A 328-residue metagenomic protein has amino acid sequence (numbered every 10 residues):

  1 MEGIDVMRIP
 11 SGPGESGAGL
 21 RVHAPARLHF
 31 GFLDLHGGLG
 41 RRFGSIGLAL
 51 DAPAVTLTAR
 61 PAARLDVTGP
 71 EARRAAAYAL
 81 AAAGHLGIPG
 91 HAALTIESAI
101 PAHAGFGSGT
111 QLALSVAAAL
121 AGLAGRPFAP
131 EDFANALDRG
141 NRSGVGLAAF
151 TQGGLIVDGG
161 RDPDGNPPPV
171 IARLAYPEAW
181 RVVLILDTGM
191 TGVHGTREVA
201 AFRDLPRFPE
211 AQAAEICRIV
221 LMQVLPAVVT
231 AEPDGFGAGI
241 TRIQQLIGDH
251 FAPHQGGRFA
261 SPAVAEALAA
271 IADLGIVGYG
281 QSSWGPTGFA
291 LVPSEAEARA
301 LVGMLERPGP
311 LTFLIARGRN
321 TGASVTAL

Functional and structural regions predicted by a protein language model:
E2-A104, A121-P130, N141, R319-T321 (+1 more regions): ATP-binding N-lobe of GHMP and related small-molecule kinases
E2-H23, G31, G37-R42, A129-V277 (+1 more regions): ATP-dependent small-molecule kinase catalytic core of the GHMP/sugar-kinase superfamily and closely related
L28, P286-T287: Glycine-centered loop/turn positions within well-structured domains that cap or flank conserved ligand/cofactor-binding
P101, G105-S108, S115-V116, N135-G140: Glycine/small-residue-rich loop that forms an oxyanion/phosphate-binding "nest" at active or ligand-binding sites
G105, T287-F289: Short aromatic/hydrophobic contact patches that present stacked aromatics for nucleic-acid/ligand binding
F106-P130, A149-G160: DPxDG-like acidic metal-binding loop motif
G280: Active-site PLP-lysine loop of aminotransferase-like
